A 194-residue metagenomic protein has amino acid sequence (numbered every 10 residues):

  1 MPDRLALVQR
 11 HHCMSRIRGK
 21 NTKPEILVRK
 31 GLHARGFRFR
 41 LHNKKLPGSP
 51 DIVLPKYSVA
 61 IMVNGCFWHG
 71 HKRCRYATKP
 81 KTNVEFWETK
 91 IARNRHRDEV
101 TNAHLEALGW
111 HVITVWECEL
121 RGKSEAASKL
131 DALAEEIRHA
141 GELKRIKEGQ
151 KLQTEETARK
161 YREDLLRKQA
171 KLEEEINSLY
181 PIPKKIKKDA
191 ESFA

Functional and structural regions predicted by a protein language model:
M1-E148: Nucleic-acid endo/exonuclease domains
G149-A194: Amphipathic alpha-helical assembly segments that mediate oligomerization or membrane-associated assembly across
